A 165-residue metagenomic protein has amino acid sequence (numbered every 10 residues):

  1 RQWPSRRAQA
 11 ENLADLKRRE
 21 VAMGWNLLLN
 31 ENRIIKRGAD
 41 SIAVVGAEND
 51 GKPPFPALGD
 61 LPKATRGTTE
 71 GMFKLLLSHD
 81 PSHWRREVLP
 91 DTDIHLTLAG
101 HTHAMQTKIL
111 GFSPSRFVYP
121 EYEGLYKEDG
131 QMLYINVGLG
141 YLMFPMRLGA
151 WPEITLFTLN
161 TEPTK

Functional and structural regions predicted by a protein language model:
R1-K165: Soluble catalytic domains of enzymes that build or remodel membrane lipids, polysaccharides, and related
